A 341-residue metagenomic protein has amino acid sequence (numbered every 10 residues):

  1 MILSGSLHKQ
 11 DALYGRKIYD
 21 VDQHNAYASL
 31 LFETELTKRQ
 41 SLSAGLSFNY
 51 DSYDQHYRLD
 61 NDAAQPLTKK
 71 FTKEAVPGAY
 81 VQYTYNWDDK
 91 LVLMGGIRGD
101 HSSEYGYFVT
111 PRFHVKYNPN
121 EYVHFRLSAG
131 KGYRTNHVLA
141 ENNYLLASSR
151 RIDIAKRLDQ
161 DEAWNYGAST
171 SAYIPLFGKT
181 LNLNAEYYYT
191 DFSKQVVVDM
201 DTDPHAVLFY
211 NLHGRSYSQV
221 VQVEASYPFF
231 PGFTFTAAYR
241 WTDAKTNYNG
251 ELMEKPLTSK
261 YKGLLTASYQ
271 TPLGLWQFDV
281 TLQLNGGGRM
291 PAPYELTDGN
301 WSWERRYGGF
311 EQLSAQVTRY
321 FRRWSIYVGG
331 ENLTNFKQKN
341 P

Functional and structural regions predicted by a protein language model:
M1, R39-L42, K90-L93, Y122-F125 (+4 more regions): Repeated loop/turn-to-beta-strand initiation elements of outer-membrane beta-barrel proteins
M1-Y105, N118, K179-Y187, V221 (+1 more regions): Face-selective signature of the C-terminal outer-membrane beta-barrel domain
I2-A12, N118, H124-R126, D159-Y217: Membrane-embedded beta-barrel scaffold of Gram-negative outer-membrane proteins
K17-H24, Q65-A75, H101-Y107, L146-A147 (+5 more regions): Replace "Gram-negative outer membrane beta-barrel proteins" with "bacterial and organellar outer membrane beta-barrel
H24-L30, A75-V81, I97, V109-V115 (+5 more regions): Hydrophobic, lipid-facing positions within transmembrane beta-strands of outer-membrane proteins
F32-L36, Y85, G99, Y107 (+9 more regions): Residue-level signature of outer-membrane beta-barrel architecture
N86, Y187-D191, N211-Y294: Gram-negative outer-membrane beta-barrel transporters
L284-L296, V317-P341: C-terminal beta-signal and adjacent terminal beta-strands/loops of Gram-negative outer-membrane beta-barrel proteins
